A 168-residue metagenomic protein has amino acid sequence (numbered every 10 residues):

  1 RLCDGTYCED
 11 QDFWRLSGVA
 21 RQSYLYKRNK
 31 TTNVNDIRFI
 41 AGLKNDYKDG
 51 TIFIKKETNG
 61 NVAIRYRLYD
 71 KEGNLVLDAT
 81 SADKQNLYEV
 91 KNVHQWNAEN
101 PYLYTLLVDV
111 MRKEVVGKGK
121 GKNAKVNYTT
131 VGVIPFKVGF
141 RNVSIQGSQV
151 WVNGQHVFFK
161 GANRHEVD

Functional and structural regions predicted by a protein language model:
R1-D168: Secreted/periplasmic carbohydrate-active enzymes, especially glycoside hydrolases
